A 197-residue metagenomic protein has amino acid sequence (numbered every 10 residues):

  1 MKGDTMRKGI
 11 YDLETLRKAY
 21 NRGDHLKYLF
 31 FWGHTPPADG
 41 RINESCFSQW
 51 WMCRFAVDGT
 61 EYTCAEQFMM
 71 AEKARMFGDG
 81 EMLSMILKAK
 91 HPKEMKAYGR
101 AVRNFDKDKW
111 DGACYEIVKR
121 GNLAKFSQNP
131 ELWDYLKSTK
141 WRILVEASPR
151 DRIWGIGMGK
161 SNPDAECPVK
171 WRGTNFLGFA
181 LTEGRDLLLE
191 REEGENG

Functional and structural regions predicted by a protein language model:
M1-T5: N-terminal amphipathic/basic-hydrophobic helices that include classical n-h-c signal peptides and signal-anchor
M6-G197: Charged, low-complexity intrinsically disordered segments
